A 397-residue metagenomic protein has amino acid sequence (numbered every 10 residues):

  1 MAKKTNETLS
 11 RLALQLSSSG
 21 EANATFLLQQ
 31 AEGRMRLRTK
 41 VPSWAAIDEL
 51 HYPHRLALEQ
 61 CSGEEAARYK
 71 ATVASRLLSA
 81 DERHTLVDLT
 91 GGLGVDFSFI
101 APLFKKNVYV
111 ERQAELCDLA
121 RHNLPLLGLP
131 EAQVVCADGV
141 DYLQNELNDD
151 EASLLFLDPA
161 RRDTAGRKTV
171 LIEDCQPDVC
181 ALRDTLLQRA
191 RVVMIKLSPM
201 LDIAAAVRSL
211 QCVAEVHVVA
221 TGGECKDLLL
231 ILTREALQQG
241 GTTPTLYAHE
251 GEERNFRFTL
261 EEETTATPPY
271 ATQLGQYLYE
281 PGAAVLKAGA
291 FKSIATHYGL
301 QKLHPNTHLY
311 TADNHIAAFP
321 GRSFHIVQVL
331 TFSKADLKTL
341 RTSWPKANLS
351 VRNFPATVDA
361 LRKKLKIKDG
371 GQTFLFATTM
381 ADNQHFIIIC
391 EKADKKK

Functional and structural regions predicted by a protein language model:
M1-K397: SAM-dependent transferase fold signal centered on methyltransferase-like domains, encompassing both Class I
